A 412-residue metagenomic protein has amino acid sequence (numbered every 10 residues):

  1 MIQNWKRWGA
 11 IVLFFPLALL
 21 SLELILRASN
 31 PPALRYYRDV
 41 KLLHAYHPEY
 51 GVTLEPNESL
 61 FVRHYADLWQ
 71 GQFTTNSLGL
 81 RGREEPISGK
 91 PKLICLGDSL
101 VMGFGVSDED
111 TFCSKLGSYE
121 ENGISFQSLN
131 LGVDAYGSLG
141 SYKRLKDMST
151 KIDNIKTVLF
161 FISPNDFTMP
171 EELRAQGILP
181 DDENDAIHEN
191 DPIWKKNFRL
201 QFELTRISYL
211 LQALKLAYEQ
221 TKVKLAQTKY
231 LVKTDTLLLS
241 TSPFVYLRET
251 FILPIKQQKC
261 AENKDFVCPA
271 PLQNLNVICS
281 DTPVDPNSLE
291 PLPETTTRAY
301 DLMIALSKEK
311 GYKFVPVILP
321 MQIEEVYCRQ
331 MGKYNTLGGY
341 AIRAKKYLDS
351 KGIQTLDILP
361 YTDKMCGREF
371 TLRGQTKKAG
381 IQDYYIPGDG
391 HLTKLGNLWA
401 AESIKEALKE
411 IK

Functional and structural regions predicted by a protein language model:
I2-K92, L179-Y218, K222: Extended hydrophobic leader/signal-anchor segments used for secretion and membrane insertion
Q3, A10-I11, G380-K412: Histidine-centered active-site loop/cap adjacent to the catalytic His in serine esterases/O-acetyl transfer systems
E23, D98, S141, V158 (+4 more regions): Generic structural signal for small/hydrophobic residues in well-ordered secondary structure, especially within
S29-N122, L145, T241-S242, R248-Q257 (+2 more regions): Membrane/wall-proximal cationic-aromatic binding patches
P86, K92-I94, M102-N184: Conserved SGNH/GDSL esterase-like catalytic core that processes O-acyl groups on lipids and polysaccharides
S138, Y142, P293, T297 (+1 more regions): Short, amphipathic alpha-helical "lid/cap" segments that border enzyme active or binding sites
K151-I155, K310, I411: Glycine-rich phosphate-binding loop signature in dinucleotide/nucleotide-binding domains
P164-K346, I353, I358-R373: Serine-dependent acyl-ester chemistry module
